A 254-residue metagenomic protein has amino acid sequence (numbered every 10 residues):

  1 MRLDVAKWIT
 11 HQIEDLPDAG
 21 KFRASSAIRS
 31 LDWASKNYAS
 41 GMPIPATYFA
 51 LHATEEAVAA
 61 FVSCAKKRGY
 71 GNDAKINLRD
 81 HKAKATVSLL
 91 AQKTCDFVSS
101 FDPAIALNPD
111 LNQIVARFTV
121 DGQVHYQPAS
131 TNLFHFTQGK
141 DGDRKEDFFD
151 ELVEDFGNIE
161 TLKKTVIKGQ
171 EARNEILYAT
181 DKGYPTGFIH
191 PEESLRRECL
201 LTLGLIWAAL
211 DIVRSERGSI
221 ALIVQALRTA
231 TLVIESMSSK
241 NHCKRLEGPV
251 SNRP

Functional and structural regions predicted by a protein language model:
M1-P254: Terminal alpha-helical segments
